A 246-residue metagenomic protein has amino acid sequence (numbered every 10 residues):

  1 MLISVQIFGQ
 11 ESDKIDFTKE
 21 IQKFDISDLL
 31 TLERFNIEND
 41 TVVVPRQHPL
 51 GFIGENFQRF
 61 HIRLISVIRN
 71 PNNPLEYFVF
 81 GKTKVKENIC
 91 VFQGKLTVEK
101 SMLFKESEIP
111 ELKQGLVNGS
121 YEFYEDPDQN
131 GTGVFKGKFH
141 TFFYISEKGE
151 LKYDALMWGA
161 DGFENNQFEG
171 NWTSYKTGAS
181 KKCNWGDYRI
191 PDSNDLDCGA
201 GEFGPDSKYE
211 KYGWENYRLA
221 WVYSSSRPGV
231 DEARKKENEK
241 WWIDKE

Functional and structural regions predicted by a protein language model:
M1-D13: Bacterial Sec-dependent N-terminal signal peptides
G9, Y144-L156, D161, N165-Q167 (+1 more regions): An exposure/low-complexity boundary signal
E11-I65, N73-T83, K113-P127, G162-K181 (+3 more regions): Tryptophan-anchored aromatic micro-motifs
D28-L30, N56-L64, V91, K95-E108 (+1 more regions): Charged, amphipathic alpha-helical segments
Q58, R69, K86-N88, S101-L103 (+4 more regions): Generic "edge-of-domain/loop-turn" microfeature
P71-E111: Mid-chain, structured segments of secreted extracytoplasmic proteins
K182-D197: Short beta-strand elements
